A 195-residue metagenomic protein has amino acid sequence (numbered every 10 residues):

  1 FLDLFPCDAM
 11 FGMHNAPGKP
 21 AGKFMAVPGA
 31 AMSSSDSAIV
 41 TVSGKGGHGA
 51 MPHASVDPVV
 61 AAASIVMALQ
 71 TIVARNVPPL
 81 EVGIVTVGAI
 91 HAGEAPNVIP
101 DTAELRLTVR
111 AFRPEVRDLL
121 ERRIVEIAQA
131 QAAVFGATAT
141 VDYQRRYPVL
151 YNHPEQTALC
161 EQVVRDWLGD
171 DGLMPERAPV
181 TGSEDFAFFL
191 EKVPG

Functional and structural regions predicted by a protein language model:
F1-A89, G93-P100, S183-E184: Histidine/acidic-residue-rich, glycine-tolerant segments that coordinate divalent metal ions
V60-G195: Metal-dependent amide/peptide-bond hydrolase catalytic core, centered on the "pita-bread" metallohydrolase fold
